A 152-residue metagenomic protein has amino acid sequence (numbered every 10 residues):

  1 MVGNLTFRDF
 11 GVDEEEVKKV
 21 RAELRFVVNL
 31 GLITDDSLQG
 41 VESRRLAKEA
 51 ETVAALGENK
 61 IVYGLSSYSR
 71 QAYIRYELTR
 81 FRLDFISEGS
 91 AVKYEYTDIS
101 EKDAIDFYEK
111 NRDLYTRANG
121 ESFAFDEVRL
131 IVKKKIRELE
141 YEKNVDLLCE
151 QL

Functional and structural regions predicted by a protein language model:
M1-R70: N-terminal targeting/tethering segments
G57-L152: PPIase-associated folding chaperone regions across multiple families
